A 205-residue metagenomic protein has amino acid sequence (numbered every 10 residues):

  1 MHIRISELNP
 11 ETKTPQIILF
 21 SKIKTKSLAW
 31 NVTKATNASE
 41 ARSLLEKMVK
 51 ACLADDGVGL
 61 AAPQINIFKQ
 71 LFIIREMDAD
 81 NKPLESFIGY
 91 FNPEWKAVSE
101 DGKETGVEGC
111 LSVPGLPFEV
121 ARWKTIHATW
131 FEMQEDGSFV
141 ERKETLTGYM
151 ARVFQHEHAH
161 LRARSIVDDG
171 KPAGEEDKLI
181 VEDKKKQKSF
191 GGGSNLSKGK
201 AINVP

Functional and structural regions predicted by a protein language model:
M1-P205: Positively charged
